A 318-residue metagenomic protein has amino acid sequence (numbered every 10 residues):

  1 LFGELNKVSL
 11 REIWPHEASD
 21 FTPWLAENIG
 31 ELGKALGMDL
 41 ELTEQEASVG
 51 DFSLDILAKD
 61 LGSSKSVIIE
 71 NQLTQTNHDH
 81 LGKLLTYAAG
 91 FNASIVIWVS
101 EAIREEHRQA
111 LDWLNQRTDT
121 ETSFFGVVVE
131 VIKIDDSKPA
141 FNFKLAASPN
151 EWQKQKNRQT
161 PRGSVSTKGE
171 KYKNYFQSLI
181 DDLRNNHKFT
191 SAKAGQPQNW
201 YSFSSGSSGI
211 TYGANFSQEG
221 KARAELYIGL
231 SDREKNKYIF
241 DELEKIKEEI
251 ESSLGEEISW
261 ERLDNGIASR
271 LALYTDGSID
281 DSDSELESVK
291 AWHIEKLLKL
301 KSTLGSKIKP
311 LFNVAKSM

Functional and structural regions predicted by a protein language model:
L1-M318: Charged, terminal alpha-helix-loop-beta segments that serve as non-catalytic nucleic-acid engagement and/or assembly
